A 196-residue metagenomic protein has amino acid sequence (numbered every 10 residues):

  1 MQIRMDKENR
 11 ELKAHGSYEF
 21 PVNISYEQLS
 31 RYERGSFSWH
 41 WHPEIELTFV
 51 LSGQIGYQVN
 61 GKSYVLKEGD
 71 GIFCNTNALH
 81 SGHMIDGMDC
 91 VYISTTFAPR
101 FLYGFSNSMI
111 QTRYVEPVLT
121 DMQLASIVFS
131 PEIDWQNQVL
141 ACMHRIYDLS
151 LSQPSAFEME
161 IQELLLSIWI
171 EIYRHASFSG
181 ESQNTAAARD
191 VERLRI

Functional and structural regions predicted by a protein language model:
M1-G71, N77-A78, T112-R113, Q123-I127: Generic protein-terminus/edge-of-domain signal
Q2-N23, L79, H83-Y147: A hydrophobic/aromatic-rich effector-binding and dimerization subdomain of bacterial HTH-type transcriptional regulators
Y26-Q28, L119, I172: Hydrophobic aliphatic residues
S126-Q136, S150-I196: Short, Lys/Arg-enriched, Trp-marked, Pro/Gly-tolerant hinge/linker segments that flank
